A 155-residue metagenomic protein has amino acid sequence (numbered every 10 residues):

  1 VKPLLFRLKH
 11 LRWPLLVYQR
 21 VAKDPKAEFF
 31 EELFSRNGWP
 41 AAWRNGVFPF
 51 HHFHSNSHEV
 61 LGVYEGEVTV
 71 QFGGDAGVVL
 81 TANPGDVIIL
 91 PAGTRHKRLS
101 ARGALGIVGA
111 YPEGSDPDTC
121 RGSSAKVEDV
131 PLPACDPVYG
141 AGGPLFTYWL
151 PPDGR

Functional and structural regions predicted by a protein language model:
V1-H52, Y148-R155: A short, N-terminal "cap"/entry segment at the start of jelly-roll beta-barrel domains of the cupin/DSBH fold
G46-P49, F72-A76, A92: Short acidic (Asp/Glu) patches
P49, E59, D118: Catalytic core of non-heme Fe(II) oxygenases with the double-stranded beta-helix
H54-Q71, I89: Short, conserved beta-strand element in jelly-roll/cupin
V63, G73-G74, V78-L80: Mid-length scaffold segments of soluble, non-membrane domains
A82-R102, Y111: Conserved metal-binding segment of the jelly-roll/cupin
L99-R155: Double-stranded beta-helix
